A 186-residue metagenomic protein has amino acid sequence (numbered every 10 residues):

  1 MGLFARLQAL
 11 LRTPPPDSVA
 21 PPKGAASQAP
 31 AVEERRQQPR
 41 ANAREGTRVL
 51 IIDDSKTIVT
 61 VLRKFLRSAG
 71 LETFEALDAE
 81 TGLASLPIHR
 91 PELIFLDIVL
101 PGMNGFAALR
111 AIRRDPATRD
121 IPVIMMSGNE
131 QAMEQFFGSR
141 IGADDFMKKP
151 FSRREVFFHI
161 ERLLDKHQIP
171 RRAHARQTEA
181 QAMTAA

Functional and structural regions predicted by a protein language model:
G2, F151-E161, Q168, R172: C-terminal output helix
T60-S68: Charged docking surfaces used in two-component/phosphorelay signaling
R63, A107, E130-K148, F158 (+1 more regions): Alpha4 helix (beta4-alpha4-beta5 surface) of REC/receiver domains from two-component response regulators
G70-L77, S85: Short hydrophobic/Thr-rich beta-strand motif most characteristic of the beta2 strand and flanking loop of CheY-like
D78-T81, N104-R110: Acidic catalytic/metal-coordinating carboxylates
H89-F95, L100: Active-site beta3 strand of CheY-like receiver
P101, R119, Q131: The feature encodes the CheY-like receiver
